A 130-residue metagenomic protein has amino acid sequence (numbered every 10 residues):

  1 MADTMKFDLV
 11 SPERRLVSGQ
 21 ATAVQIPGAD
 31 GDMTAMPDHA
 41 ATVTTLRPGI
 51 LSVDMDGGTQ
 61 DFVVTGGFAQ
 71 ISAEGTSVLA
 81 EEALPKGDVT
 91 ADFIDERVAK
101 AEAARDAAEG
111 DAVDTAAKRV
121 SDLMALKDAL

Functional and structural regions predicted by a protein language model:
M1-T4: Short, charged, intrinsically disordered terminal tails
K6-A99, A108: Compact, glycine-rich, soluble single-domain proteins
L84-L130: Acidic/glycine-rich phosphate/pyrophosphate-binding loops and surrounding catalytic core that coordinate Mg2+
